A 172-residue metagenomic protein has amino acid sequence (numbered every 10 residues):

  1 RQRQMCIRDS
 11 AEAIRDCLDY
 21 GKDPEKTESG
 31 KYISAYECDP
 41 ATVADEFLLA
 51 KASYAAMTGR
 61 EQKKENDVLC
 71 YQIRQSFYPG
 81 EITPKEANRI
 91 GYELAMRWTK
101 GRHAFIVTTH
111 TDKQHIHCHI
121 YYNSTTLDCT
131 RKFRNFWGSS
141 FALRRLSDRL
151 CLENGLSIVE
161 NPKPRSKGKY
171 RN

Functional and structural regions predicted by a protein language model:
R1-Q4, R8-N172: N-terminal nicking endonuclease/strand-transfer module with a His-rich metal-binding environment and a catalytic Tyr
